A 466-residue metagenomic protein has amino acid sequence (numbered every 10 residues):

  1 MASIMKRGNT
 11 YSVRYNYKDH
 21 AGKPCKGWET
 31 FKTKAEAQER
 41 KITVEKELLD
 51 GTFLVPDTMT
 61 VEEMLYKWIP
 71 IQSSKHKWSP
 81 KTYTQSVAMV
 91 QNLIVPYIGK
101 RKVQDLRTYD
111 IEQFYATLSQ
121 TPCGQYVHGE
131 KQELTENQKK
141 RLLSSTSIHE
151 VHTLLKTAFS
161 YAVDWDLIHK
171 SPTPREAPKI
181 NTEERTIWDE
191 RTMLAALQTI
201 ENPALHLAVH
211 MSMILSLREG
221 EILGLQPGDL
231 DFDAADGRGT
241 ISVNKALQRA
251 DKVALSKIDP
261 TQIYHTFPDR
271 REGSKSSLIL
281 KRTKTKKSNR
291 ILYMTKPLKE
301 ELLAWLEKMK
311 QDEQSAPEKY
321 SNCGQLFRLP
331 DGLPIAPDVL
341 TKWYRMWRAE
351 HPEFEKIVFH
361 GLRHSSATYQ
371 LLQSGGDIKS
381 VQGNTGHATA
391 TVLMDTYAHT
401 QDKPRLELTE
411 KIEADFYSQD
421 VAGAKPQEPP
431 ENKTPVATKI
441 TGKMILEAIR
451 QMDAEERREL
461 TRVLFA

Functional and structural regions predicted by a protein language model:
M1, M89, L93, R101-Y109 (+3 more regions): N-terminal DNA-binding recognition helix of tyrosine site-specific recombinases/integrases
M5-S12, Y17-E112, H128, E307-N322 (+3 more regions): N-terminal DNA-binding module of tyrosine recombinases/phage integrases
Q113-F114, V163-L197, P330-D331: Flexible interdomain linker/hinge and immediately adjacent N-terminus of the catalytic tyrosine-recombinase domain
C123-V127, Q198, N202-L205, L215 (+3 more regions): Short, basic (Lys/Arg/His-rich) helix/loop patches that form interaction surfaces in the mid-to-C-terminal regions
V127-L134, K179-L205, I214-L217, L225 (+1 more regions): Long, amphipathic, Lys/Arg-enriched alpha-helical "connector/arm" segment
S160-S171, H210-T261, K379: Short, charged phosphate-coordinating catalytic segments
K179-I180, I187, L230, R238 (+2 more regions): Catalytic-site neighborhood detector that most strongly recognizes the C-terminal catalytic loop/helix of tyrosine
F232-A235, K245-N289, L298, E410-A466: C-terminal secondary-structure termini that scaffold catalytic or DNA-interacting sites
